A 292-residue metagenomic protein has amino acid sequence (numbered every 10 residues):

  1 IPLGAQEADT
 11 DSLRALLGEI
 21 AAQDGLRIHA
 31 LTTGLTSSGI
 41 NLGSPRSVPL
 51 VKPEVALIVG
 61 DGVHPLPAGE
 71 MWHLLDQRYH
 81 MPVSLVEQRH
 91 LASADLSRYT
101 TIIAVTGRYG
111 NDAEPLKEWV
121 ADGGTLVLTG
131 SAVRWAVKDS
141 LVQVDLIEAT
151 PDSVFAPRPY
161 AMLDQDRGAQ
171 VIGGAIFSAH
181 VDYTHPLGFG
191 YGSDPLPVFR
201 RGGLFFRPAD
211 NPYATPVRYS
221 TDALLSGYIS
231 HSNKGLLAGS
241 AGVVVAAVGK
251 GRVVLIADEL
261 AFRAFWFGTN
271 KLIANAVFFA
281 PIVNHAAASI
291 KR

Functional and structural regions predicted by a protein language model:
I1-R292: Intrinsic-disorder/low-complexity accessory segments
